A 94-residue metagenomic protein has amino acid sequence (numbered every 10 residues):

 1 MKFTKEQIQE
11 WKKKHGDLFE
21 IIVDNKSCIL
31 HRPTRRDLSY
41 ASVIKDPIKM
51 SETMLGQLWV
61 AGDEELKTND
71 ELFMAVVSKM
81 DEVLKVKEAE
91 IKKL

Functional and structural regions predicted by a protein language model:
M1-K12: Short, basic/low-complexity N-terminal boundary segments at the transition from targeting/disordered tails
K13-E20: Short, hydrophobic/aromatic-rich segments at coil-to-beta transitions
I22-L94: Short, surface-exposed, charged amphipathic helix/loop patches that serve as local interaction elements
